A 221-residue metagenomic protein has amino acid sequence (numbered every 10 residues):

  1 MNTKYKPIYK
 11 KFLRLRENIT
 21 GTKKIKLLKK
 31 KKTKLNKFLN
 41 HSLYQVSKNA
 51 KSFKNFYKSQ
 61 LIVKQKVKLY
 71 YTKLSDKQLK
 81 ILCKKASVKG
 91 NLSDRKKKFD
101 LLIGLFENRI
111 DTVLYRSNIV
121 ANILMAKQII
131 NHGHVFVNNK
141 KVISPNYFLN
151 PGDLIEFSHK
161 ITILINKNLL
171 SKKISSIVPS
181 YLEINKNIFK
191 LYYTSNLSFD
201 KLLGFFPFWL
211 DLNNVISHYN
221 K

Functional and structural regions predicted by a protein language model:
M1-S117, I143-K221: Ferredoxin-like alpha/beta domains used as RNA- or RNAP-binding modules
I123, I129-I130, V135, L149: Short, well-ordered loop/turn sites that connect or cap secondary structure elements
V137-N139: Short strand-turn-strand beta-turns centered on an Asx-Gly dipeptide
